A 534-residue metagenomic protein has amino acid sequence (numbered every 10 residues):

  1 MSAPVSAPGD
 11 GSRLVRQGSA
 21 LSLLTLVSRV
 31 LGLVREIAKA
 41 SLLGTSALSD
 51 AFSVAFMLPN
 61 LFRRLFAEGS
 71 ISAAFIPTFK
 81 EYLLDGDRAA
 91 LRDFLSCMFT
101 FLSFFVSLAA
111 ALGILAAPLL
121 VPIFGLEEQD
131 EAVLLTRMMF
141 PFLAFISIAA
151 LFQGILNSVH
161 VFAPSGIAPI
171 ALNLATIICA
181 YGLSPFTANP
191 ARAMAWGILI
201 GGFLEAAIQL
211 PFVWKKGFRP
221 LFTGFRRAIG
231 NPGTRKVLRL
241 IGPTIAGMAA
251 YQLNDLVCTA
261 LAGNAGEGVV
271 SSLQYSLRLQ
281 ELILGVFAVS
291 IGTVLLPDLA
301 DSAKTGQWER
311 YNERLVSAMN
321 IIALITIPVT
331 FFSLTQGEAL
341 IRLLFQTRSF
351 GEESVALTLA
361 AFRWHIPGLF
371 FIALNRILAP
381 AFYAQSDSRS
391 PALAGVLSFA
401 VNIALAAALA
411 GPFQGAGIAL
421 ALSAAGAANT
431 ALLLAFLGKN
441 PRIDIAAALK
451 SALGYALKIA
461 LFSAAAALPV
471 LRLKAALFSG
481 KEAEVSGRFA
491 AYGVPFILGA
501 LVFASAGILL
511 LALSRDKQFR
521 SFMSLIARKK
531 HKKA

Functional and structural regions predicted by a protein language model:
S2-A534: Membrane-embedded alpha-helical bundles of multi-pass transporters/translocases, especially carrier/permease families
